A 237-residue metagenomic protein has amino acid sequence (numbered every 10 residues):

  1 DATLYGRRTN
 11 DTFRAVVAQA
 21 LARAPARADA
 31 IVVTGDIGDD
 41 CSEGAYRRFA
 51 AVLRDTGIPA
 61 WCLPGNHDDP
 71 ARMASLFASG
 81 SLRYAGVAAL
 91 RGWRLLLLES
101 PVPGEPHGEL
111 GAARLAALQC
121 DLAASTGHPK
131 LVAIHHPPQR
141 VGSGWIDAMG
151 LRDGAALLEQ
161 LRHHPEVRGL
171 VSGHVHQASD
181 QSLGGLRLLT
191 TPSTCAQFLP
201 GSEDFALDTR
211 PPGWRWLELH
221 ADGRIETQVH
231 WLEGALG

Functional and structural regions predicted by a protein language model:
D1-A2, G127-R168, Q197-L199: Active-site-proximal segments of metal-dependent phosphoesterases and phosphodiesterases across multiple
D1-R48, V141: N-terminal active-site segment of His-dependent metallophosphoesterases
T3-A18, E159-Q160, S182-G237: Binuclear metal-dependent phosphoesterase catalytic core
L4, I37, P101-A112, R140-A148: Surface-exposed cleft-lining segments at the edges of enzyme active sites
A20-P25, D121-A124, K130: Phosphate/pyrophosphate-binding loops at sites that engage ATP/ADP/AMP, CoA/4′-phosphopantetheine, polyphosphate
A30-D36, A60-N66, E99, L131-I134 (+2 more regions): Active-site neighborhood of phospho(di)ester-bond hydrolases with catalytic His/Asp-centered motifs
D40-C41, P70-R72, Q139-G142, A178-Q181 (+1 more regions): Short catalytic/ligand-binding loop motif for oxyanion handling, primarily in non-cytosolic enzymes, centered on
S42-T126, D153-E166, G184, P192 (+2 more regions): Extended active-site neighborhood of metal-dependent phosphoesterases/phosphodiesterases
